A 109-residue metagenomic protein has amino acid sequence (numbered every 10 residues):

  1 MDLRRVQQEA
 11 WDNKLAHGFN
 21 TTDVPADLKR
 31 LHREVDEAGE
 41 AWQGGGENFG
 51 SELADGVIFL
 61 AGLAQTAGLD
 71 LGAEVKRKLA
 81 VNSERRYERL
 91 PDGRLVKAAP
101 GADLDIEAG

Functional and structural regions predicted by a protein language model:
M1-G109: Flexible "arm" and connector segments at domain edges
